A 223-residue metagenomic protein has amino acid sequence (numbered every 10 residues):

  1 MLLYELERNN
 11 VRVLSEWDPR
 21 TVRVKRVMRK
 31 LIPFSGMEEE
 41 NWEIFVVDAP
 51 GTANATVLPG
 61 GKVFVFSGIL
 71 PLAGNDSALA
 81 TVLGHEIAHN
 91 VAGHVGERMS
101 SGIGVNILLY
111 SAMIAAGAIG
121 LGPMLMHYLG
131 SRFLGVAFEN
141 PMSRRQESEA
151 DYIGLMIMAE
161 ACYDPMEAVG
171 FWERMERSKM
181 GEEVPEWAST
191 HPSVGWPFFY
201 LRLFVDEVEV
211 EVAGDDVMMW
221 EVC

Functional and structural regions predicted by a protein language model:
M1-C223: A Zn2+-metalloprotease active-site environment signal
